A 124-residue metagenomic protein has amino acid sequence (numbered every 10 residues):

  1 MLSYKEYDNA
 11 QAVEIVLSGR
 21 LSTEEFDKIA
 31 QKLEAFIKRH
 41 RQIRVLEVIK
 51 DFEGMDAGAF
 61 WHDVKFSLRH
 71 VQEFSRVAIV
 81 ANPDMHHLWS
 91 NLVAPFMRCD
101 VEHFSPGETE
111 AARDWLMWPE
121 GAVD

Functional and structural regions predicted by a protein language model:
M1-D124: Amphipathic, Lys/Arg-enriched alpha-helical "gate/interface" segment within cytosolic domains that mediates
